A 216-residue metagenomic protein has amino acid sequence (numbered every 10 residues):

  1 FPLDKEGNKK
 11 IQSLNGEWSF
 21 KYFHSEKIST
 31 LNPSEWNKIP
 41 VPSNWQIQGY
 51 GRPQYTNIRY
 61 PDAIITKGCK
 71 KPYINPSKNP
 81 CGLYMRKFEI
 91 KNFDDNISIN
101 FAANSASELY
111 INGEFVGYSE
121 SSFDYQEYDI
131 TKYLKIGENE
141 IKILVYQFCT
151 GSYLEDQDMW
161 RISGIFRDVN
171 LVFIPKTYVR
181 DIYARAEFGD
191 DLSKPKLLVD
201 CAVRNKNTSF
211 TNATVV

Functional and structural regions predicted by a protein language model:
F1-G7, K87, R185-E187: A short, compositionally biased domain-edge/stem linker segment
F1-I65, E140-L144, F148, N170-L171: Accessory carbohydrate-binding/adhesion or oligomerization-edge regions at the termini of glycan-active proteins
D4, S19-F23, N44, R52 (+2 more regions): Accessory beta-strand-rich segments of carbohydrate-active enzymes
S13, S19, N37-P40, K87-E89 (+3 more regions): Ser/Thr- (and often Asn-) enriched beta-sheet segments in non-cytosolic proteins
P61-Y73, K78: Short glycine/proline-rich turn/loop motifs
N96-S98, E187-F188, A202: Generic recognition of flexible, low-complexity loop/linker segments
I111, K194-V216: Beta-strand-rich binding/interaction modules
A186-P195: Short, solvent-exposed loop/linker segments at the N-terminal edge of repeated beta-sheet extracellular domains
